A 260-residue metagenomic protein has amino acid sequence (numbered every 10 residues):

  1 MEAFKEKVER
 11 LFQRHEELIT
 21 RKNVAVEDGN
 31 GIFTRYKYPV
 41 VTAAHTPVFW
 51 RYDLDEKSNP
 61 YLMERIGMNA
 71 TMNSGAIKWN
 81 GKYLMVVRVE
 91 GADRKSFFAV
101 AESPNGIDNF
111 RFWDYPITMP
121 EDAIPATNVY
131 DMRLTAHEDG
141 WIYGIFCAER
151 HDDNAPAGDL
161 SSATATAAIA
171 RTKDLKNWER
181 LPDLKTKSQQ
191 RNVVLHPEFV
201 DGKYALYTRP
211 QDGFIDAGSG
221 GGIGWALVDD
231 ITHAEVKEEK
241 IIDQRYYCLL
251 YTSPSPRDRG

Functional and structural regions predicted by a protein language model:
M1-R65, N69-S74: N-terminal regions that are enriched for targeting/export leaders and immediately downstream pro/stem segments
I66, A70-M72, K95-M132: Blade-loop segments of beta-propeller domains
S74-K78, K82-E90, D131-L160, V194-E198 (+2 more regions): Hydrophobic core segments of beta-strands in well-ordered, beta-rich domains
A99-G106, A165-D174, G221-D230: Beta-propeller blade signature
N109-P120, T172-K187, V228-L250: Blade-edge beta-strand/turn elements of extracellular beta-propeller and related beta-sheet repeat scaffolds
Y115-T135, I145-R171, E179-V194: Asp-box/WD-like beta-propeller blade repeats and closely related beta-sheet repeat scaffolds
R191-L195, F199-V200, Y204-C248: Active-site cradle of extracellular carbohydrate-active enzymes
Y251-D258: Conserved small/polar residues in nucleotide/adenosyl-binding loops
